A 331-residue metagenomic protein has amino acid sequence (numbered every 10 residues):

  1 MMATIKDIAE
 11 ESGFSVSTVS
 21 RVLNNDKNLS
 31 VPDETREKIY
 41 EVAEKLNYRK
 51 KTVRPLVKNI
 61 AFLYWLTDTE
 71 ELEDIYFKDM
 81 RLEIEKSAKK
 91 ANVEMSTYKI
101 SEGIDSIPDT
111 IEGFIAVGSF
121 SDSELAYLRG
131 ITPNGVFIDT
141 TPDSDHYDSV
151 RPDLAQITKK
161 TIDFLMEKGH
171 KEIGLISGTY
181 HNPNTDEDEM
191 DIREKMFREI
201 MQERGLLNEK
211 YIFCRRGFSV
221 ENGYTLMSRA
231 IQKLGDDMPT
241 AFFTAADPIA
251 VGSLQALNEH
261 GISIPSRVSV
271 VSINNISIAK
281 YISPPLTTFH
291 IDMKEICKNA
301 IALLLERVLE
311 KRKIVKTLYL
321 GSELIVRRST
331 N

Functional and structural regions predicted by a protein language model:
M1-L56: N-terminal helix-turn-helix DNA-binding module of bacterial transcription factors
A3, K58-D163, E167, Q232 (+1 more regions): Alpha-helical recognition/docking segments in bacterial nutrient-uptake and carbohydrate-utilization systems
V42, E83, S87, I192-R204 (+1 more regions): Alpha-helical structural signal in soluble globular domains
A61, I111-V117, G174-S177, F213 (+2 more regions): Periplasmic-binding protein-like
T67-D74, K99-G103, V150-K160, I176-S228 (+4 more regions): Hinge/beta->alpha junction and helix N-cap segments in small-molecule ligand-binding domains
I115, V136, D148-V150, G174 (+3 more regions): Hydrophobic/aromatic beta-strand patches that form the interior of the parallel beta-sheet core in alpha/beta enzyme
I231-N331: Flexible loop/turn connectors
